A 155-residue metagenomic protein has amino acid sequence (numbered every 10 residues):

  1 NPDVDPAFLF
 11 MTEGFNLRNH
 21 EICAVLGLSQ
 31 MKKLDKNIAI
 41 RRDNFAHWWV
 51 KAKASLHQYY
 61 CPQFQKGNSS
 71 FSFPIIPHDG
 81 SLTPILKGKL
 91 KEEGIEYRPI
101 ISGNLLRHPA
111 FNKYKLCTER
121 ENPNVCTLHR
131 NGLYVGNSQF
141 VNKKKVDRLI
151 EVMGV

Functional and structural regions predicted by a protein language model:
N1-V155: PLP-dependent aminotransferase class I/II
